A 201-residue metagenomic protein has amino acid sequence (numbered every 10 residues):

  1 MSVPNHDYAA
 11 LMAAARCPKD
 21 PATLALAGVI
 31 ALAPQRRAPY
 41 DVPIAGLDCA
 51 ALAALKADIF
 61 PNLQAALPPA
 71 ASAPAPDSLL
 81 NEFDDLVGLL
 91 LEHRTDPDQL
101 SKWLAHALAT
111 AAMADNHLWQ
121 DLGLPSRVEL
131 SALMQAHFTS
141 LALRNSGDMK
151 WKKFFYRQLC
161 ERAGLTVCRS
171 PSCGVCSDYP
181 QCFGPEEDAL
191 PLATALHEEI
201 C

Functional and structural regions predicted by a protein language model:
S2-F155: Hydrophobic, aromatic-lined core segments that form the binding pocket/scaffold for planar heteroaromatic ligands
H137-C201: Cys/His-clustered metal-coordination modules, chiefly Zn-binding fingers
